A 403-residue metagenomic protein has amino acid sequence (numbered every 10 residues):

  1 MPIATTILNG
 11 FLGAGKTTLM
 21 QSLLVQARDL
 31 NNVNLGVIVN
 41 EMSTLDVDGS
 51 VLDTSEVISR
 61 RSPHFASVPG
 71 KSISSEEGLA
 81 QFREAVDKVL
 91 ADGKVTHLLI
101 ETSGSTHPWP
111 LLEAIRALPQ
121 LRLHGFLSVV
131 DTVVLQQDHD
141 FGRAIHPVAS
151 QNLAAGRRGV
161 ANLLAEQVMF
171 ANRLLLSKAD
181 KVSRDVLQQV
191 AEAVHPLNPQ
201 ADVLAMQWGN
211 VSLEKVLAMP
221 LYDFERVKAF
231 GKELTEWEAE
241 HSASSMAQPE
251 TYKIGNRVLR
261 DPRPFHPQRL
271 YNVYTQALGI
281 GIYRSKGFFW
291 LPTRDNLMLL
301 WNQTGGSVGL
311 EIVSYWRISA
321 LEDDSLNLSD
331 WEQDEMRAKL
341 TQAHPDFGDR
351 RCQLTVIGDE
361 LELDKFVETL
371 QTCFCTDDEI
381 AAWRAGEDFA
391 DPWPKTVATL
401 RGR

Functional and structural regions predicted by a protein language model:
M1-P2, E250: Phosphate-binding P-loop
P2-N162: Nucleotide-state-sensitive switch-loop elements of NTP-binding domains
G36, L98-L99, G125-L127, R173 (+3 more regions): A structural signal for isolated positions on well-ordered beta-strands in alpha/beta enzyme cores
S50-V57, V190-V194, E368-Q371: Short, aromatic/basic amphipathic alpha-helical patches
H107-W109, P267, L363-F366: Short, well-ordered alpha-helical microsegments
V148-D346, C352, D377-R403: C-terminal accessory "lid"/substrate-recognition subdomains
R260, I357-D359: Short hydrophobic/aromatic beta-strand micro-patches that form the beta-sheet surface supporting nucleotide- or nucleic
V273-Q276, F366-F374: Short amphipathic alpha-helices in soluble, non-transmembrane regions that often serve as interface/regulatory elements
